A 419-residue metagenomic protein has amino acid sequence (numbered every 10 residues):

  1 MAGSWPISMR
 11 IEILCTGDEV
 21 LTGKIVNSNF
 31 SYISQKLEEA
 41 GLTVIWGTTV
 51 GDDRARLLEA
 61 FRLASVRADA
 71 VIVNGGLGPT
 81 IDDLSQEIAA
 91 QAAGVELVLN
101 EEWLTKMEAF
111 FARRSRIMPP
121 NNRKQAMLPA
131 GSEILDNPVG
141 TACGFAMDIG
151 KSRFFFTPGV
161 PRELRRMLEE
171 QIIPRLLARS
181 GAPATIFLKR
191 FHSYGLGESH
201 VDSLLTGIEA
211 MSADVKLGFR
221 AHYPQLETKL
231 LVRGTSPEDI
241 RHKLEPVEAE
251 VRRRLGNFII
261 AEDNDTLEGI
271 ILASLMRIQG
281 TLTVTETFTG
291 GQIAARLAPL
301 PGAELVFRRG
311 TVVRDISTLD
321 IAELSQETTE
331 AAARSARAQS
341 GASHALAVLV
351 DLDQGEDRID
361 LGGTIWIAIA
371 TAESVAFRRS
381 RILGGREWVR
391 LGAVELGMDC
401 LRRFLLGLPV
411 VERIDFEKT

Functional and structural regions predicted by a protein language model:
M9-G47, R241-H242, L305: Glycine-rich phosphate/diphosphate-binding loop of Rossmann-like nucleotide-binding domains
I11-I13, F154, L282: Conserved hydrophobic helix-helix packing surfaces used for dimerization/oligomerization
W46-R56, D320-I321, R381-I382: Short beta->alpha junction loops
R56-R62, V66, D83-R179, A322: Proline/glycine-rich low-complexity loops and linkers
D148-P224, K229-L231, D239-L244: Accessory alpha-helical/coil subdomains and C-terminal extensions that flank or cap enzyme catalytic cores
D239-L244, E248-T419: Short alpha-helical segments enriched in small residues
